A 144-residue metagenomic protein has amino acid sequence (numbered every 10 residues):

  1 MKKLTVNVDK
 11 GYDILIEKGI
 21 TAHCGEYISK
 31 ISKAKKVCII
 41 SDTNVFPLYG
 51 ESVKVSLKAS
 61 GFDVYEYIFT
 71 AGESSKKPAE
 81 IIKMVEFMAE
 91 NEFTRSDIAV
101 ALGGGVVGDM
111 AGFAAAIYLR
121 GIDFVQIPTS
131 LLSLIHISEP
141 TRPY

Functional and structural regions predicted by a protein language model:
M1-I98: ATP/NTP phosphate-donor binding region
D42, D109, R142: Acidic active-site catalytic centers that drive phospho-/nucleotidyl reactions and related ester hydrolyses
P47-E51, D109, S133: Alpha-helical elements of the RecA-like P-loop NTPase motor core of helicases
V55-K58, I117-Y118, Y144: Glycine-rich, phosphate-binding/catalytic loops in enzymes
I81-F87, A116-I117, L132-I135: Hydrophobic, well-ordered secondary-structure scaffolds
E92-A114, Y118-L131: A short, small-residue-rich loop immediately preceding and capping a beta-strand
S133-Y144: Single conserved hydrophobic/aromatic residue that forms the stacking wall/gate of nucleotide- or nucleobase-binding
